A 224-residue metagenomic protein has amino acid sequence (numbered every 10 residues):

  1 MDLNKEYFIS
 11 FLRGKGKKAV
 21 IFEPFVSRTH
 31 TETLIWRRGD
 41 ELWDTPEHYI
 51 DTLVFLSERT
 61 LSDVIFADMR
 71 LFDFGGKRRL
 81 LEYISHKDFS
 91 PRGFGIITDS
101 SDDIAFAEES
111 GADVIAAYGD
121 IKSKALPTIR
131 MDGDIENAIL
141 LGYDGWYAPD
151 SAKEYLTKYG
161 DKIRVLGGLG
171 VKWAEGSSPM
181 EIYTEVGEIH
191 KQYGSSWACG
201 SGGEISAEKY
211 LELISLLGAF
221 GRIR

Functional and structural regions predicted by a protein language model:
M1-V26, H30-T31, W36-D40, T45-T52 (+2 more regions): Active-site loop segments of alpha/beta catalytic cores
